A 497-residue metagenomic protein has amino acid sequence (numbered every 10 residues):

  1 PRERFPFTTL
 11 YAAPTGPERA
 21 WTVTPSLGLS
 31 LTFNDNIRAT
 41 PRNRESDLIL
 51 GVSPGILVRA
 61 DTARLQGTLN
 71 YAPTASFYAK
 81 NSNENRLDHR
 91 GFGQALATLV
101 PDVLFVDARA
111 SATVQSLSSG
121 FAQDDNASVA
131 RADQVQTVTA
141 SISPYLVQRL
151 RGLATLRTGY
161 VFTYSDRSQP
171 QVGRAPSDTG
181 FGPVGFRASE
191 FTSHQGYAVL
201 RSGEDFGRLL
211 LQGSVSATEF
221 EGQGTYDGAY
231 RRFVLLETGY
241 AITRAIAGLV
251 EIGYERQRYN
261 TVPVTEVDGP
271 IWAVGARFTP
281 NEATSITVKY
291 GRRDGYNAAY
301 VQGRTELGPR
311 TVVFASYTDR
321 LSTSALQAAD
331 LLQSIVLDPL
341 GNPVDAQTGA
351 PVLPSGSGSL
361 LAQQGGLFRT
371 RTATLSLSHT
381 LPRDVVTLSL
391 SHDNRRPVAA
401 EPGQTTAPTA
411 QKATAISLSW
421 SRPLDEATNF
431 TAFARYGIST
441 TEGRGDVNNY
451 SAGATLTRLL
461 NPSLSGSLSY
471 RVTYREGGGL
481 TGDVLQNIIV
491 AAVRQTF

Functional and structural regions predicted by a protein language model:
P1-F497: Gram-negative and organellar
